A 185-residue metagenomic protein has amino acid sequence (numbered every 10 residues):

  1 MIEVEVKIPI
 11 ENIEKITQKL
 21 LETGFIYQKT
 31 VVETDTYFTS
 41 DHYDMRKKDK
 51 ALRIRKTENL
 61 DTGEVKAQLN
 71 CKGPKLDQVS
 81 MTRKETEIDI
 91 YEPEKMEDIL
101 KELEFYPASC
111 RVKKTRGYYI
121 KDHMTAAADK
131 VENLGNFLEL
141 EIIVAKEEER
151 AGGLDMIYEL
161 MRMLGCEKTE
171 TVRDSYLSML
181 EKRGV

Functional and structural regions predicted by a protein language model:
M1-H123, L164-V185: N-terminal strand-loop-strand beta-hairpin
L76-V79, G135-F137, E147-E148: A short local loop/turn or secondary-structure capping micro-motif enriched for an aromatic residue
T125-F137, R150: Strongly charged, low-complexity linkers/loops
K146-V172: Mixed-charge, glycine-accented linear interaction segment located at domain edges/termini
